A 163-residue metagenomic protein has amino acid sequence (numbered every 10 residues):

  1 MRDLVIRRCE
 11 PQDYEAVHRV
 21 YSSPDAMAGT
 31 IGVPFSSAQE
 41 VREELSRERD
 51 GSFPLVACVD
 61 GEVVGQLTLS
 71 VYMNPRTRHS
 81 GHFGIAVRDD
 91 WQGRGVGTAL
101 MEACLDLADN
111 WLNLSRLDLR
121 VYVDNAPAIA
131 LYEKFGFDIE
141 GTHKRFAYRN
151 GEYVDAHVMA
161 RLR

Functional and structural regions predicted by a protein language model:
L4-R19: A short beta-loop-alpha structural element at the N-terminal edge of CoA-dependent acyl/N-acetyltransferase catalytic
R8-P11, T30-D90, M101-A103, L107 (+1 more regions): Acetyl-CoA-dependent GNAT
R19-V33: Helix-loop element at the rim of GNAT/NAT acetyltransferase active sites that forms part of the acceptor-substrate
R94, T98-A99, N110, V123-G141: Conserved active-site alpha-helix within GNAT-family acetyltransferase domains
D109-R120: Conserved GNAT acetyl-CoA-binding A-motif
D118-V121, E133, D138-V154: Conserved catalytic-core motifs of GNAT/GCN5-like acyltransferases
E152-R163: Terminal substrate-recognition subdomain of acyl/acetyltransferases
